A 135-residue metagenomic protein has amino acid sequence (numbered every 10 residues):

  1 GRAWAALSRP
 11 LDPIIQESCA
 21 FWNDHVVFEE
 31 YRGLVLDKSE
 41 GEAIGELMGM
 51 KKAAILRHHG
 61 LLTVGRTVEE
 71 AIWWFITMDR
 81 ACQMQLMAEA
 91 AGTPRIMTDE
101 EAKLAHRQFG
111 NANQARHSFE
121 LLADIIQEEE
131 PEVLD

Functional and structural regions predicted by a protein language model:
G1-D135: Glycine-rich flexible loops
